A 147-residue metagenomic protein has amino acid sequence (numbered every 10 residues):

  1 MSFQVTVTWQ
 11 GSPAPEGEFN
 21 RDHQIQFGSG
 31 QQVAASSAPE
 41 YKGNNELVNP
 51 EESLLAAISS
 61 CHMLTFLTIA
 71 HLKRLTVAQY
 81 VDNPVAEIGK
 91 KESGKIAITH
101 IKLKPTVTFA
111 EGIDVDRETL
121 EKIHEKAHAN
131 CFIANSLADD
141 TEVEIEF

Functional and structural regions predicted by a protein language model:
M1-A56, L67-F147: Extended beta-strand/beta-hairpin segments
C61-H62: Alpha-helical metal-binding/catalytic segments enriched in His/Glu/Asp
